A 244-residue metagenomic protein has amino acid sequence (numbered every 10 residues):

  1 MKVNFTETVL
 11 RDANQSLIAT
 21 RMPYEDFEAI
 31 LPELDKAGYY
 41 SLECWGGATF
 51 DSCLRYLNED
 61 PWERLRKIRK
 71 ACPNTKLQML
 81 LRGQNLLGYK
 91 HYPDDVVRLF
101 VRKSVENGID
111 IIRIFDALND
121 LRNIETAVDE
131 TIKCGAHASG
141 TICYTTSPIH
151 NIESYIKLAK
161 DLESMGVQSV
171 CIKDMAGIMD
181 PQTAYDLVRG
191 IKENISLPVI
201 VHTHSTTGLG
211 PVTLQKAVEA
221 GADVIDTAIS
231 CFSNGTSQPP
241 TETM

Functional and structural regions predicted by a protein language model:
M1-I18, L65, K70: N-terminal amphipathic alpha-helix/helix-capping segment at the start of soluble metabolic enzymes
F5-L10, Y40-C44, T75-G83, D110-R113 (+5 more regions): Hydrophobic faces of well-ordered beta-strands that scaffold small-molecule active sites in alpha/beta enzyme cores
L17, A29, Y40, F50-Y56: An N-cap/entry alpha-helix motif that binds or orients negatively charged groups
P23-L34: Short catalytic helix/loop segments, enriched in acidic residues and glycine and frequently bearing histidine
P32, R102, D129, K160 (+2 more regions): Alpha-helical segments flanking ligand/cofactor-binding loops in enzyme cores
G38, G108-D110, C134-A136, S164-Q168 (+2 more regions): Glycine-enriched alpha-helix->loop->beta-strand junction motifs that scaffold or abut catalytic
G46-E163, V167-V170, D180-P181: Active-site beta->alpha loop and helix N-cap motifs at the rims of alpha/beta catalytic domains
M175-M244: Catalytic alpha/beta core domains of metabolic enzymes, predominantly
